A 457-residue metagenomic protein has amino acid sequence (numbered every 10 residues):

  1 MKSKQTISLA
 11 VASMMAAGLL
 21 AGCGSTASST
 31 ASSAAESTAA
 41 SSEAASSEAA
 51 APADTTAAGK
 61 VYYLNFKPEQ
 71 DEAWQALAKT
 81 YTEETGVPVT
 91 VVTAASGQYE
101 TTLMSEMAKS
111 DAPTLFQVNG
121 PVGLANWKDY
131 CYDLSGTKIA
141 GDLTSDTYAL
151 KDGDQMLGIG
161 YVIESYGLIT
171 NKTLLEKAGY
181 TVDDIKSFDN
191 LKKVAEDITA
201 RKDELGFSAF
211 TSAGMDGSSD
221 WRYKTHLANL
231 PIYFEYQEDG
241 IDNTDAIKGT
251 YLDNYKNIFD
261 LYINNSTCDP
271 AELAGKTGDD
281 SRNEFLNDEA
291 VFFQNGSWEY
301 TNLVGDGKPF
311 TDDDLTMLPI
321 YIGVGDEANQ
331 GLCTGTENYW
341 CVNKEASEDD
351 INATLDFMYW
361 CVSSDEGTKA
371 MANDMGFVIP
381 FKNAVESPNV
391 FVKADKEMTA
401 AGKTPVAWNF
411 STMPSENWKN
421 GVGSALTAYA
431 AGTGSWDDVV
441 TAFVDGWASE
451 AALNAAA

Functional and structural regions predicted by a protein language model:
S8-L9, G24-G123, I139, A274 (+4 more regions): Conserved N-terminal structural module of periplasmic/extracytoplasmic solute-binding proteins
A50, L157-I159, Y166, K192-T244 (+1 more regions): Extracytoplasmic/periplasmic solute-binding protein
A50-T55, N119-G167, R222, H226 (+1 more regions): Hinge/lid segment of periplasmic solute-binding proteins
T80-S145, L157, T173-G179, K186 (+3 more regions): Extracytoplasmic "Venus flytrap"/periplasmic binding protein-like
E84, A178, T267, G307-N373: Extracytoplasmic/periplasmic substrate-recognition and gating elements
E106, P113-T114, A140-L175, G206-S208 (+2 more regions): A structural signal for short loop-to-beta-strand junctions that line the ligand-binding cleft of periplasmic/secreted
E176, A200, E366-T368, N383-S387 (+1 more regions): Conserved C-terminal helix/tail region of periplasmic/extracytoplasmic solute-binding proteins
A195-E196, I241-G275: Glycine-centered hinge/linker elements that transmit conformational signals in sensory and ligand-binding systems
